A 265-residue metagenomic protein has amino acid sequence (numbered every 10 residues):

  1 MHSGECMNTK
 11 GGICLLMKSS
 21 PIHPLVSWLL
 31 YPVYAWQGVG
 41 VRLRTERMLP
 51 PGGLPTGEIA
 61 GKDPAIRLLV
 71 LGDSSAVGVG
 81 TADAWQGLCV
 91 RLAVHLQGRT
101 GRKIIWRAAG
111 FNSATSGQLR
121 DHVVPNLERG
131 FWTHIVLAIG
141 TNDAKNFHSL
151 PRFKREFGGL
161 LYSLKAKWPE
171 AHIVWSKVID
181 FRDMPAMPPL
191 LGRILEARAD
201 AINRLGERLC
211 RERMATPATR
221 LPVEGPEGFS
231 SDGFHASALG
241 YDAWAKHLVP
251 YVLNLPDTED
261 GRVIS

Functional and structural regions predicted by a protein language model:
M1-L69, T100, V249, L253-S265: N-terminal secretory targeting modules
T45-D63, G117-P151, G240-S265: N-terminal/domain-start segments enriched in small and hydrophobic, helix-friendly residues, covering either
R67-L69, S75-R155: Conserved SGNH/GDSL esterase-like catalytic core that processes O-acyl groups on lipids and polysaccharides
A138, S176-K177: Alpha/beta-hydrolase-fold catalytic nucleophile elbow
F157-Y162, N203: Generic structural signal for well-ordered alpha-helices, preferentially at hydrophobic/aromatic core positions
W168-H172: A short helix->loop->beta-strand "cap" motif at the edges of active sites that frequently abuts
D183-A218: Substrate-gating cap/lid alpha-helix
S237: Short, conserved phosphate/pyrophosphate- and ester-handling motifs at nucleotide-, phospho-/glycolipid
